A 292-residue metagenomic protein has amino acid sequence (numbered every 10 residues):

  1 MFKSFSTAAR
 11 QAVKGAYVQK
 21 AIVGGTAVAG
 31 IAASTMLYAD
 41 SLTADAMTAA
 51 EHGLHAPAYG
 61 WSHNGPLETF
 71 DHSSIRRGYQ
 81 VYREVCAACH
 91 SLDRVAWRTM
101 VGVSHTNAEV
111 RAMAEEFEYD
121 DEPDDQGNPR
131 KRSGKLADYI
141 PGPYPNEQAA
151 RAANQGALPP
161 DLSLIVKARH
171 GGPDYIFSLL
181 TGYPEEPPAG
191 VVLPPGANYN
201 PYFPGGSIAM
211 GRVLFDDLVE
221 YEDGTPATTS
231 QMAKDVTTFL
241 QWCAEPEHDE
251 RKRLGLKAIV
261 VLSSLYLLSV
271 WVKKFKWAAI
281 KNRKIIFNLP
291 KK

Functional and structural regions predicted by a protein language model:
M1-I31, T35-M47, K292: N-terminal mitochondrial targeting presequence
V13-V18, A244-V261: Juxtamembrane/start-of-transmembrane alpha-helix segments at the extracytoplasmic/lumenal side of membrane anchors
L42-A58, S62-N64, A278-K292: Membrane-proximal, acidic/low-complexity disordered segments on the non-cytosolic side of organellar membranes
H55-Q80, S91-G102, H248: Electrostatic cytochrome c docking/interface patches
Y82-D93, V236, L240: The canonical Cys-X-X-Cys-His
V103-D223, S230-M232, L240-Q241: Extracytoplasmic electron-transfer domains, predominantly the class I c-type cytochrome c fold
T225-E250, L254: Juxtamembrane amphipathic/hinge helix adjacent to a transmembrane helix
R251-L254, Y266-K292: Juxtamembrane interface at the cytosolic side of transmembrane helices
